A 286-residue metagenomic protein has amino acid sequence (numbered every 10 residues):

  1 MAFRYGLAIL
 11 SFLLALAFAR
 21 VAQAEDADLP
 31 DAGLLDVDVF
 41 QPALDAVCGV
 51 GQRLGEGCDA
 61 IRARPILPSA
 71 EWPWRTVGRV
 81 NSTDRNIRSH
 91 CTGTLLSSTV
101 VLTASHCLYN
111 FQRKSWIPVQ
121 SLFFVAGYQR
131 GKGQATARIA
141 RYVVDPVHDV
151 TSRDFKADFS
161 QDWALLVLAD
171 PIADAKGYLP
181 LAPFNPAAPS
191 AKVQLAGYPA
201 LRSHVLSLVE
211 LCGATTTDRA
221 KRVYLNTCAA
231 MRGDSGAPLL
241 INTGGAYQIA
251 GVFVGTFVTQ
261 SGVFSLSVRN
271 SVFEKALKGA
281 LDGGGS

Functional and structural regions predicted by a protein language model:
M1-I9: Bacterial N-terminal signal peptides that target proteins for export
A8-A17: Bacterial N-terminal signal peptides
A22-L95, V268, V272-E274, L281-S286: Protease-domain processing segments flanking chymotrypsin-fold serine proteases, especially trypsin-like
D59-R75, S82-N86, Y109, S115-A173: Conserved catalytic-core segment of clan PA serine endopeptidases
T99, T103: Cytochrome P450 catalytic-core helices
F159-W163, V167-A230, F264, N270-E274: Chymotrypsin/trypsin-fold serine protease catalytic domain
D174, F253-S286: C-terminal cap/linker of serine protease catalytic domains
A229-F253: Catalytic nucleophile loop of clan PA
